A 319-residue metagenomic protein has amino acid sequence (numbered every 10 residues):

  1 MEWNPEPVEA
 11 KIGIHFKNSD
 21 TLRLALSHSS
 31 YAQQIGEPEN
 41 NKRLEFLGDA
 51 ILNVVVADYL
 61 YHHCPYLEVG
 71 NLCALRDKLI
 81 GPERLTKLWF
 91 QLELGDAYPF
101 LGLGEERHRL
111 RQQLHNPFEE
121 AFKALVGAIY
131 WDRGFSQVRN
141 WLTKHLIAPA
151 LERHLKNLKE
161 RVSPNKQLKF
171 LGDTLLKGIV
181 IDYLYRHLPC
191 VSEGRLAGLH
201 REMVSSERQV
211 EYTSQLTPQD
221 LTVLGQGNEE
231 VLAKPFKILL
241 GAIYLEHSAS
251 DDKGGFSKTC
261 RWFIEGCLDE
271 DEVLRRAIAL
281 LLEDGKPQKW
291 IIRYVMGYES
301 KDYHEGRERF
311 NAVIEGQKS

Functional and structural regions predicted by a protein language model:
M1-R276: Double-stranded RNA-binding/processing signature
L26, A279-L282, M296: Short, locally clustered residues in the helix-turn-helix/winged-helix DNA-binding domain
L44, L168, E308-F310, K318: Positively charged, low-complexity intrinsically disordered regions
L92, L216-T217, A312-S319: Short, basic alpha-helical nucleic acid-contact segments in DNA-binding proteins and DNA transaction factors
Y244, S257-K258, D269, Q288 (+3 more regions): Polar low-complexity intrinsically disordered regions enriched in Ser/Thr and small residues
S250, E272, L282-E283, K301 (+1 more regions): Transcription-machinery-associated regions
D269-G285, G316: Positively charged, polyanion-binding regions of nucleic-acid-associated proteins
K286-K289, R293-A312: Short, basic interhelical loop/turn and adjoining N-cap of the next helix at nucleic-acid- or acidic-partner-contacting
